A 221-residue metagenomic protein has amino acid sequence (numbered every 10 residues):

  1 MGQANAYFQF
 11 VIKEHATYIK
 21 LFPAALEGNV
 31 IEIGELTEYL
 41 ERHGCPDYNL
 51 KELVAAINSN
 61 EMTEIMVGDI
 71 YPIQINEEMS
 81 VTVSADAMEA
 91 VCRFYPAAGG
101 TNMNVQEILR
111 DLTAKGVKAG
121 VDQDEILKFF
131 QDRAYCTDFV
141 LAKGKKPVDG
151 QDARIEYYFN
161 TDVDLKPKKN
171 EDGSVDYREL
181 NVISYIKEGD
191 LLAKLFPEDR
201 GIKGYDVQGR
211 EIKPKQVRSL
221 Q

Functional and structural regions predicted by a protein language model:
M1-Q221: Long, low-complexity, mixed-charge
